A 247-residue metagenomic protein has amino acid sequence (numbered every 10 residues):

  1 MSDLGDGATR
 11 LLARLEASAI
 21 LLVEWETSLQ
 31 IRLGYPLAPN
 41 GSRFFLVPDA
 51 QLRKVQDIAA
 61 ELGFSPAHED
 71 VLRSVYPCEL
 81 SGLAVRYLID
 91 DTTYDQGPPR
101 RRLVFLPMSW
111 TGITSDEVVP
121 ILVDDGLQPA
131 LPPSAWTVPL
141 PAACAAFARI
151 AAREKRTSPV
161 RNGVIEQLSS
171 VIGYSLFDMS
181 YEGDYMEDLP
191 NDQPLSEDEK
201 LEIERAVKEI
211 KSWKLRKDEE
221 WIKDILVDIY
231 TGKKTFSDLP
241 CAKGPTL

Functional and structural regions predicted by a protein language model:
S2-A8, V47-I89: Metal-dependent nucleotidyltransferase catalytic core
L4-D57, T235, P240, T246-L247: Active-site nucleotide-donor binding segment shared across nucleotidyl transfer reactions
A13, D57, E61, D224 (+1 more regions): Charged/polar, solvent-exposed surface patches and flexible loops
S18-L21, G41-R43, L62, L83-V85 (+1 more regions): Generic structural motif recognizing short loop/turn segments at the entrances and edges of beta-strands
L37, A60-E61, V118-P120: Surface-exposed beta-strand edges and their flanking turn/coil or helix-capping segments
G82-L247: Catalytic cores of NTP-dependent nucleotidyl/adenyl transfer enzymes across multiple folds
